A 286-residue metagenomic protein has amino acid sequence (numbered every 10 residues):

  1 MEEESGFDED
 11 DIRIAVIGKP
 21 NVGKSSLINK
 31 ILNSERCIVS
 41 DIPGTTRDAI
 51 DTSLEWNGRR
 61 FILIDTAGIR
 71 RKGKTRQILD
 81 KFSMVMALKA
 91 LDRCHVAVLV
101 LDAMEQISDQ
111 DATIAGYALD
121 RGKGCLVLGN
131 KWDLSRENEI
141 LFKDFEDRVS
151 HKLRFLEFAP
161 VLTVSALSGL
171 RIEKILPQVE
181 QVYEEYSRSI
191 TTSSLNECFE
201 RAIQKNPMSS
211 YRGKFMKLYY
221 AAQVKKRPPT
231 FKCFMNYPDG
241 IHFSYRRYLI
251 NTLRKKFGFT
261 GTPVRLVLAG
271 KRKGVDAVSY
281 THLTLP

Functional and structural regions predicted by a protein language model:
M1-P20, G122, P228, F243 (+3 more regions): Conserved P-loop NTPase architecture
M1-S5, S135-S189: Canonical P-loop GTPase G-domain recognition
E2-Q77: Conserved G1/Walker A P-loop phosphate-binding module
G44-T45, G68-R70, M104-I107, K131-R136 (+4 more regions): Conserved nucleotide-binding/hydrolysis micro-motifs of P-loop NTPases
R70-D80, D133-L141: Flexible beta-alpha connector loops of hexameric P-loop NTPases
L88-E157: Conserved C-terminal guanine-recognition region of P-loop GTPase G domains, centered on the G4
L176-I241, R247-L249: Long, well-ordered amphipathic alpha-helical subdomains in the mid-to-C-terminal portions of large enzyme subunits
Y280-P286: Conserved small/polar residues in nucleotide/adenosyl-binding loops
